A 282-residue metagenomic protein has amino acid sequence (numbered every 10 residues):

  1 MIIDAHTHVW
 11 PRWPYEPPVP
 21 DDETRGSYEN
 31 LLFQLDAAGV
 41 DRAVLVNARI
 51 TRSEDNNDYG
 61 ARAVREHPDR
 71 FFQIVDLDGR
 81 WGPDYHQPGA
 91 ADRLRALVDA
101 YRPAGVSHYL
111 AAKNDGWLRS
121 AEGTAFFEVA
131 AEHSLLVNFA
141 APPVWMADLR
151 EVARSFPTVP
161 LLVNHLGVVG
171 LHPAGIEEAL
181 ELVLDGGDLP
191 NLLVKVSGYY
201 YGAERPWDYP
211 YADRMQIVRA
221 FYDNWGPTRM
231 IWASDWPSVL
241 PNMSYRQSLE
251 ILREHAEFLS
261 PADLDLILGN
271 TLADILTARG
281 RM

Functional and structural regions predicted by a protein language model:
M1, A5, V9, P14 (+5 more regions): Mid-to-C-terminal alpha-helical segments outside catalytic/metal-binding sites
I3-T7, A43-V46, Q73-V75, A104-H108 (+4 more regions): Hydrophobic faces of well-ordered beta-strands that scaffold small-molecule active sites in alpha/beta enzyme cores
H6, L35, G60, V106 (+6 more regions): Conserved, mostly hydrophobic/aromatic
W10-W13, I50-S53, R80-G82, A111-N114 (+4 more regions): Active-site environment of divalent metal-dependent phosphoester hydrolases
T24-Q34, D84-V98, A179: Short, acidic/polar
E54-V144, E151, K195, Y199 (+1 more regions): Active-site gating/metal-coordination segments in enzymes
N56-F71, V163, I217-D223, Y245-H255: Short, electropositive alpha-helical surface patch
W117-I231: Catalytic pocket-lining loop regions of alpha/beta-barrel enzymes, especially the amidohydrolase/enolase/GH5 lineages
